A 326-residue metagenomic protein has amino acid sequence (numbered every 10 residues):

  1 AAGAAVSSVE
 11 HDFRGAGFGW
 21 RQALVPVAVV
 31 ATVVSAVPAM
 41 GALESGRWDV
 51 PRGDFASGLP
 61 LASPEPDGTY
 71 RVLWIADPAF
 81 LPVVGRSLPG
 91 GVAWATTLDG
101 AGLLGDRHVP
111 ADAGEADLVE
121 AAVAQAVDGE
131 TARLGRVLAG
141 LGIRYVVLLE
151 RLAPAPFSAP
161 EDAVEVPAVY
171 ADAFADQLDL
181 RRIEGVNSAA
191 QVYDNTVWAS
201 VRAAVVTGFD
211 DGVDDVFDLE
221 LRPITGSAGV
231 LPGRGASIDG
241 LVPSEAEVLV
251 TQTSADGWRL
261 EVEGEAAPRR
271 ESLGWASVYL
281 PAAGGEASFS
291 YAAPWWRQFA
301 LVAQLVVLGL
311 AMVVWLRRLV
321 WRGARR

Functional and structural regions predicted by a protein language model:
A1-W48, L61, Y145-L148, S288-S290 (+1 more regions): Membrane-embedded transmembrane-helix bundle of lipid-linked glycan/lipid transferases
D12, R21, V27-A255, V262-A267: Extracytoplasmic
V213-R325: Active-site-proximal, structured, solvent-exposed surfaces of multi-pass membrane proteins that position macromolecular
